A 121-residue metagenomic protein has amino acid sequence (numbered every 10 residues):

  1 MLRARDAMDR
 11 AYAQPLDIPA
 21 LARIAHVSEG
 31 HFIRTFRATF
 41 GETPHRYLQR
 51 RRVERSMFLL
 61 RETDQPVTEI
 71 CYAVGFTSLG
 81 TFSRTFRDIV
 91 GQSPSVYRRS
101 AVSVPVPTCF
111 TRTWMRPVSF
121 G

Functional and structural regions predicted by a protein language model:
M1-H31, A38-T39, T43, R55-G121: Alpha-helical bundle regulatory/interaction domains
R46-L48: Short, basic-rich loop-to-helix N-cap that marks the start of a DNA-contacting helix
